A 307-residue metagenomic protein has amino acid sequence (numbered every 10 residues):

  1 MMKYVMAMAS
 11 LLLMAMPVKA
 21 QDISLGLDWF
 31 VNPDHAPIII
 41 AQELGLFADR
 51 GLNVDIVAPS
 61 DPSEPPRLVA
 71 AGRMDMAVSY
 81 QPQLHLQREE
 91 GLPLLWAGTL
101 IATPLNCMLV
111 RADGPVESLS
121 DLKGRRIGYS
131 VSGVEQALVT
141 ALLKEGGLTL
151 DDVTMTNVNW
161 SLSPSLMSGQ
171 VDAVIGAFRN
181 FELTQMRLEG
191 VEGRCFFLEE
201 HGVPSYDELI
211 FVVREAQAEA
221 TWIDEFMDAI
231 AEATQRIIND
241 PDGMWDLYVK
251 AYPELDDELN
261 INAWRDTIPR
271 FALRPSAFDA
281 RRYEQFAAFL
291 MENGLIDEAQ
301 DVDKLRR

Functional and structural regions predicted by a protein language model:
M1-M2: N-terminal secretory signal peptides that target proteins for export/translocation
V5-A15: Bacterial N-terminal signal peptides
M16-A20: Sec/Tat signal peptide C-region and signal peptidase I cleavage site
D22-V158, S163-S168, D172-N180, C195-F196 (+1 more regions): Short, glycine-/small- and polar/acidic-enriched structural segments that line small-molecule recognition paths
L46-D49, E145-L150, E189-V191, T221 (+2 more regions): Short helix-capping segments at alpha-helix termini
P82, S161-A251: Pocket-lining segment of extracytoplasmic ligand-binding domains
E219-L295: Secondary-structure end/capping motifs
E292, D297-R307: Hinge/cleft segment of the Venus flytrap/periplasmic-binding protein
